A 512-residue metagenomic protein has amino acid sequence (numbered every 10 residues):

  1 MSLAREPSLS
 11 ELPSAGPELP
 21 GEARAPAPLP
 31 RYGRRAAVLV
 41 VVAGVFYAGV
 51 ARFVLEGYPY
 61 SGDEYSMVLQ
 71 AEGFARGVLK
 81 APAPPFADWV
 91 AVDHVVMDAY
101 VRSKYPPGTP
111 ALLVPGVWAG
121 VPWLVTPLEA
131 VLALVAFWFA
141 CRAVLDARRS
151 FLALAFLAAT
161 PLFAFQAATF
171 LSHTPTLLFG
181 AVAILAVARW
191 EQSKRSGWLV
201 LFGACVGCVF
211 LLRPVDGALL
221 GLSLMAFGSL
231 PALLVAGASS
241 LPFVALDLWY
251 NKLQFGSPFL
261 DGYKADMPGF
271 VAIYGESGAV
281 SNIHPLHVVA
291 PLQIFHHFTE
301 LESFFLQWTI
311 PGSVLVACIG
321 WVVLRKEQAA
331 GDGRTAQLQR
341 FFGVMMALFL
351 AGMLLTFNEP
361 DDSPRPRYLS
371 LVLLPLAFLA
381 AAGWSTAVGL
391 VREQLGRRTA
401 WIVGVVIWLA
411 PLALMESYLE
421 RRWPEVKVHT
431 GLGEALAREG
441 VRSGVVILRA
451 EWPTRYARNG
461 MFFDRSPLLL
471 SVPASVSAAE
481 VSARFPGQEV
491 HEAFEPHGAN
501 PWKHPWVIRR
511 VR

Functional and structural regions predicted by a protein language model:
R24, P28-V42, G237-L241, A245 (+3 more regions): Signature aromatic-anchored transmembrane alpha helix within multi-pass, membrane-resident enzymes that catalyze glycan
W123-D146, A181-A186: Transmembrane-helix motifs of polytopic, lipid-linked glycan transferases
L132-W138, S223-F227, I294-A336, R340: Hydrophobic, aromatic-rich transmembrane alpha-helices and their immediate juxtamembrane boundary segments
R142-R148, A183-L201, V209: Membrane-interface transmembrane helices that cradle and orient dolichyl/undecaprenyl
S150-P161, L185, F202, V206-F210 (+1 more regions): Short helix- or helix-capping micro-motifs that position conserved polar/aromatic residues at function-defining sites
F165-T176: Short acidic/glycine- and proline-prone juxtamembrane loop motifs at membrane-interface regions of multi-pass membrane
A186-Q192, A218-W249, V322-G331: Perimembrane helix-loop-helix junctions
K252, R397-R512: Catalytic lumenal/periplasmic loop and adjoining terminal transmembrane helix of membrane glycan-assembly enzymes
